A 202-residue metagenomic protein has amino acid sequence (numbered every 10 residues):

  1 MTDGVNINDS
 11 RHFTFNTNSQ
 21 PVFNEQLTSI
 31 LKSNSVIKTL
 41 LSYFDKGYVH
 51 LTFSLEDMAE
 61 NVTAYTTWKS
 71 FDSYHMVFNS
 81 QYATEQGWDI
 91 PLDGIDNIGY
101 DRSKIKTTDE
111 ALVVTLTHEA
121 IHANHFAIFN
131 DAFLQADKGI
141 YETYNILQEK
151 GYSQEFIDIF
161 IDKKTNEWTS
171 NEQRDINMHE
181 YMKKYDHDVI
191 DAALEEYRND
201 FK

Functional and structural regions predicted by a protein language model:
M1-E110, H125-K202: Predominantly extracellular/secreted Zn2+-dependent metalloproteases
T108-I121: Short alpha-helix carrying the canonical HExxH Zn2+-binding catalytic motif
